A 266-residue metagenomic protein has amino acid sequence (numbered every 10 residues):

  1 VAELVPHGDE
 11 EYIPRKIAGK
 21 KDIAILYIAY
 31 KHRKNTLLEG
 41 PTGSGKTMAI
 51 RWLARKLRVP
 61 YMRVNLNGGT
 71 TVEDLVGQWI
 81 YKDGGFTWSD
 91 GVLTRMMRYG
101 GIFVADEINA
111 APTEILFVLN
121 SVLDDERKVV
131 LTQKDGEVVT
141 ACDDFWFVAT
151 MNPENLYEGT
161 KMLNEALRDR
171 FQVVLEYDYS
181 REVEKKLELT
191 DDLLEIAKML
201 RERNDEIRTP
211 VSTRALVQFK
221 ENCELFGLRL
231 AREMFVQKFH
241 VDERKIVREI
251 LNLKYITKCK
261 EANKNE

Functional and structural regions predicted by a protein language model:
V1-E266: C-terminal regulatory/interaction module of P-loop NTP-utilizing enzymes
